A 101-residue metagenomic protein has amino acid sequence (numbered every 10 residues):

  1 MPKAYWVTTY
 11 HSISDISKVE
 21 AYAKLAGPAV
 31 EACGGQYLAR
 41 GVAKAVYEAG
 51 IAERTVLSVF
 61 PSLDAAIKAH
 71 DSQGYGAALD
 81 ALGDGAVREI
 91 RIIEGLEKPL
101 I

Functional and structural regions predicted by a protein language model:
M1-R54, P61-D71, E94-I101: Short S/T/G/P-rich N-terminal loop/turn motif that feeds into the first structured element of a domain
I67-A69, Y75-I92: C-terminal structural segments of small proteins and small subunits
